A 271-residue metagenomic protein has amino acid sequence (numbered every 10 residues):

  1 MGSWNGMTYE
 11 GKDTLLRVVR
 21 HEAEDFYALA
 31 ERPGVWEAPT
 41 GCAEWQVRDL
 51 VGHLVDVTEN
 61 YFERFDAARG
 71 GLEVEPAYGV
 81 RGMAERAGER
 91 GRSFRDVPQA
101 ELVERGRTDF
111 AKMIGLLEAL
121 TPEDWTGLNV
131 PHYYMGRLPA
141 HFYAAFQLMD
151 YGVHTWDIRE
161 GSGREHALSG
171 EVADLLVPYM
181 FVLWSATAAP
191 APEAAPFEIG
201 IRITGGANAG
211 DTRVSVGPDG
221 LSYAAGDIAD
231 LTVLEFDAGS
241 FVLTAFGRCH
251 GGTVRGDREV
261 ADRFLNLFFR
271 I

Functional and structural regions predicted by a protein language model:
M1-C42: Non-cleavable N-terminal signal-anchor transmembrane helices
G2-D13, N60-A119: Short, helix-capping/interhelical loops that line the mouth of catalytic, cofactor-, or ligand-binding pockets
L15-E22, H53, L102-D109, Y143-Q147 (+1 more regions): Amphipathic alpha-helix face/heptad-repeat signature
G34-R81, V130-A189: Short, contiguous alpha-helical
S93-W156, E160-G161: Contiguous mid-protein beta-loop-alpha structural module that forms a pocket-lining wall or clamp of enzyme active
D174-V214: A glycine-rich beta-turn/hairpin centered on an aromatic-Pro dipeptide
I203-V233, D237: Acidic/His-leaning functional-site neighborhoods
G226-I271: C-terminal interaction segments
